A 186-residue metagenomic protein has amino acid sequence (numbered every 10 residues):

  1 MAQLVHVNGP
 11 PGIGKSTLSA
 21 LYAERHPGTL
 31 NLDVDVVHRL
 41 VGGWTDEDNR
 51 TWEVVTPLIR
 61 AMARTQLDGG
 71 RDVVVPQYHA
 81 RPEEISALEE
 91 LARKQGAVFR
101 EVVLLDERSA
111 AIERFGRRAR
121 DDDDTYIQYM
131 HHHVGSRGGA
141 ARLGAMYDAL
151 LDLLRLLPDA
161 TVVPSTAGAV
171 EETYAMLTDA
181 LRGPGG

Functional and structural regions predicted by a protein language model:
M1-L4, R71: Pre-Walker A (Motif I) flank of P-loop NTPase domains
V7: Hydrophobic anchor at the beta1->P-loop junction of P-loop NTPases
P10: P-loop (Walker A) phosphate-binding loop of NTP-binding proteins
I13: ATP-binding Walker
S16-G69: Conserved substrate/cofactor phosphate-moiety recognition/catalytic segment in nucleotide-dependent phosphotransferases
V54-F99: Glycine-rich phosphate-binding loop used to anchor ATP phosphates in small-molecule kinases, encompassing both
Q95-F115: Conserved phosphate-donor/acceptor-positioning beta-strand/loop module used by diverse small-molecule
D121-E172: Small-molecule kinase domains that catalyze NTP-dependent phosphoryl transfer to phosphate-bearing small molecules
